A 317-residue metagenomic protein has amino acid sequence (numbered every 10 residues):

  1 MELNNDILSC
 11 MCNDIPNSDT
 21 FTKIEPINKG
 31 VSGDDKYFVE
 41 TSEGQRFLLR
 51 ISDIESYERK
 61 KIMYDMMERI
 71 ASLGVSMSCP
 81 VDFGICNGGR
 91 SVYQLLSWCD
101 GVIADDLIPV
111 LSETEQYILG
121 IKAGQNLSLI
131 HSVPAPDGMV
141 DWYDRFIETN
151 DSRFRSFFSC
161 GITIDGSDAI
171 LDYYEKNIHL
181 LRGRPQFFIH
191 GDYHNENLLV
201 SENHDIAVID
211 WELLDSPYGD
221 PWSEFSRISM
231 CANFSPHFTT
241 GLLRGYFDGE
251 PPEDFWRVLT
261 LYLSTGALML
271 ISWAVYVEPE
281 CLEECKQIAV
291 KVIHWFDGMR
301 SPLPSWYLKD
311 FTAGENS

Functional and structural regions predicted by a protein language model:
E2-D19, I121, L129-G191, I288-M299 (+1 more regions): An alpha-helical support segment within catalytic cores of ATP-dependent transferases
T20, E43-Q45, D205: Short acidic/polar mixed-charge low-complexity motifs
E25-W142, D165: ATP-binding pocket architecture of kinase catalytic cores
D35-E40, Y174-S223, S317: Active-site acidic catalytic loop and adjacent metal/ATP-binding pocket of ATP-dependent phosphoryl transfer enzymes
K36, L49, P80, S97 (+8 more regions): Generic structural signal for small/hydrophobic residues in well-ordered secondary structure, especially within
G74, G84, V102, L127-A135 (+5 more regions): A general structural signal marking secondary-structure boundaries and capping sites
S223-P251, L263-E280, V290-V292: Active-site activation/catalytic loop segments of kinase-like enzymes and analogous catalytic loops in related
F255-Y262: Alpha-helical scaffolds flanking conserved acidic
